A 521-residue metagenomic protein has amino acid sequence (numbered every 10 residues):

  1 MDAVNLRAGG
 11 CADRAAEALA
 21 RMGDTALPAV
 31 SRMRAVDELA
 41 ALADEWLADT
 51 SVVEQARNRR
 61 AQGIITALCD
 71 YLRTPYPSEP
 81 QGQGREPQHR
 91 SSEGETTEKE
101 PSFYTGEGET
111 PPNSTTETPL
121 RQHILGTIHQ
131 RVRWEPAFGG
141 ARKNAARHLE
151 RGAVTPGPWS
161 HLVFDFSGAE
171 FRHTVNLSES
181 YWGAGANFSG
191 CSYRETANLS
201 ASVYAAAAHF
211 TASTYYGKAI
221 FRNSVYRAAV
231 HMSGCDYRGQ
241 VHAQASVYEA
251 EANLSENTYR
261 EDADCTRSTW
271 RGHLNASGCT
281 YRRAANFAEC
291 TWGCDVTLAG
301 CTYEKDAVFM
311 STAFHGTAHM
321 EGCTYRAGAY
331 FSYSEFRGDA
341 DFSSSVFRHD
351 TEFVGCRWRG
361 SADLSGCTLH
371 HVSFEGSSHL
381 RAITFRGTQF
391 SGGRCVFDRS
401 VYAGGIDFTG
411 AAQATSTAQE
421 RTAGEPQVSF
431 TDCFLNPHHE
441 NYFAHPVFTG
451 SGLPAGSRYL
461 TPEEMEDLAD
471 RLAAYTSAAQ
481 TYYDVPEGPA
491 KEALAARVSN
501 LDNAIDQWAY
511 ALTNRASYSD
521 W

Functional and structural regions predicted by a protein language model:
M1-A8: Transmembrane signal-anchor/signal-peptide helices with a preference for the extracytoplasmic
D2, D13-G23, V30-W521: N-terminal leader/targeting and pre-domain segments
